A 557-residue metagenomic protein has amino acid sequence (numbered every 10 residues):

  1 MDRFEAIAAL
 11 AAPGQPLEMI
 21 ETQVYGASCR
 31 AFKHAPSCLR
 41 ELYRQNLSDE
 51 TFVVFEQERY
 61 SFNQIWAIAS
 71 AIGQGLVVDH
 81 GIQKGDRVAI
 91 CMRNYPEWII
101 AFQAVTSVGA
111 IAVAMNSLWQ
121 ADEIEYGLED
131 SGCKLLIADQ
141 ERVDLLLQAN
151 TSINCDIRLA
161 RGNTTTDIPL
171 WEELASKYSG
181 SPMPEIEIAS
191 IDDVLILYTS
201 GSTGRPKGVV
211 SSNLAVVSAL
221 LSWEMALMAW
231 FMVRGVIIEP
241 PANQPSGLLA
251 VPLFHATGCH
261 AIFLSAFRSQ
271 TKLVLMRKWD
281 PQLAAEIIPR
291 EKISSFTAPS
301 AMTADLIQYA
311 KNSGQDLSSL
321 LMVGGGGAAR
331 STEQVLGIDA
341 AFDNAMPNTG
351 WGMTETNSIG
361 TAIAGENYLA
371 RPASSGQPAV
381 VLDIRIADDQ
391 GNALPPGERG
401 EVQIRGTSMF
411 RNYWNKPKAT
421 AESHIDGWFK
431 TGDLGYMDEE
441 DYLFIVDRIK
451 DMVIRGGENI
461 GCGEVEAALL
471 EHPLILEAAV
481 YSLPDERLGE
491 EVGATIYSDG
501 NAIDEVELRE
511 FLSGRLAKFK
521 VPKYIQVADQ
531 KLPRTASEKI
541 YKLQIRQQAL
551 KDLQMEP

Functional and structural regions predicted by a protein language model:
M1-A12, S107-L174, G500-N501: Structural core segment of the AMP-binding/adenylate-forming
L17, Q57, E141-S190, V217 (+2 more regions): ANL superfamily adenylate-forming
R30-A31, A35, D49-Q83, R87-Y95 (+2 more regions): Conserved AMP-binding/adenylate-forming core of the ANL superfamily
S61-N63, V194-S222: Conserved AMP-binding A3 loop
W119, L136, F296, R405-G406 (+6 more regions): AMP-binding/adenylate-forming catalytic core of the ANL superfamily
S179-Y198, R205, E239-S246: Conserved pre-ATP/AMP-binding loop-to-beta segment of ANL
V217-S246, F254-S294, Y309: Conserved AMP-binding/adenylation subdomain of ANL enzymes
R268, R290-T297, I307-A370, D383: Gly/Ser/Thr-rich phosphate-binding loop
